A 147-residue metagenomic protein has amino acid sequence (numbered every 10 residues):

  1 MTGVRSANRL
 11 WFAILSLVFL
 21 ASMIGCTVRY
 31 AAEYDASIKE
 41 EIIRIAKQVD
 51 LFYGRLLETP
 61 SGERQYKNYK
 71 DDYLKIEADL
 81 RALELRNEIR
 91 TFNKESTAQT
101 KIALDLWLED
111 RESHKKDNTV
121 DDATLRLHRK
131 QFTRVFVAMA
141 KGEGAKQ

Functional and structural regions predicted by a protein language model:
M1-L17: Bacterial N-terminal signal peptides that target proteins for export
A21-G25: C-terminal motif of bacterial Sec signal peptides marking the signal peptidase cleavage site
V28-E40, E63-K70, T119, A123-R126: Short, solvent-exposed segments of well-ordered alpha helices
E33-L57: Post-signal peptide N-terminal segment of mature Sec-exported envelope proteins
G54-N93: Alpha-helical segments in soluble extracytoplasmic regions
Y66-L74, K94-K101, D122-K130: Short, charged, amphipathic alpha-helical segments
N87-K115: Heptad-repeat alpha-helical coiled-coil/4-helix-bundle sensor or tether segments in soluble regions
L106-Q147: C-terminal amphipathic alpha-helix
